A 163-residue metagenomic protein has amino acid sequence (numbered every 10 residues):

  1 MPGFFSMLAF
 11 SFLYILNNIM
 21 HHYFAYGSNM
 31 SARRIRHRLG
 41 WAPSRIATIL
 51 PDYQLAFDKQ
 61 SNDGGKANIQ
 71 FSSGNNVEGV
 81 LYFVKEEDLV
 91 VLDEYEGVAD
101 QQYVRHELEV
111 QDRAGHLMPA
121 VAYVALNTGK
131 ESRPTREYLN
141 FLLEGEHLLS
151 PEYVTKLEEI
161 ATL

Functional and structural regions predicted by a protein language model:
F4-F5, A9-I19: Short, Lys/Arg-enriched N-terminal segments with co-localized hydrophobic residues within the first ~10-30 amino acids
M20-L163: Glycine-aromatic micro-motifs
